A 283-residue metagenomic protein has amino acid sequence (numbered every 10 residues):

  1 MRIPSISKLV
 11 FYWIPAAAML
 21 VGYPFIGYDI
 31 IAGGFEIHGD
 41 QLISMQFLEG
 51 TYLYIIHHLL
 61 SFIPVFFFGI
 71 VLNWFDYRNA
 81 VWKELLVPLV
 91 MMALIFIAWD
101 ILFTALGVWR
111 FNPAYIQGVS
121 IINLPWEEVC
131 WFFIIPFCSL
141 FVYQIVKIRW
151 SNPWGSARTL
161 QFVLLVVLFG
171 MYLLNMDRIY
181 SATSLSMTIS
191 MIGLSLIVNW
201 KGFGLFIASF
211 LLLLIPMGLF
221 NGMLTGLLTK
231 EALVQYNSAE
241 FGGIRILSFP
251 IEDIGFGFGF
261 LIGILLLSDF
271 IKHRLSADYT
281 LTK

Functional and structural regions predicted by a protein language model:
R2-K283: Aromatic-rich, lipid-facing transmembrane alpha helices and their immediate juxtamembrane interface loops in integral
